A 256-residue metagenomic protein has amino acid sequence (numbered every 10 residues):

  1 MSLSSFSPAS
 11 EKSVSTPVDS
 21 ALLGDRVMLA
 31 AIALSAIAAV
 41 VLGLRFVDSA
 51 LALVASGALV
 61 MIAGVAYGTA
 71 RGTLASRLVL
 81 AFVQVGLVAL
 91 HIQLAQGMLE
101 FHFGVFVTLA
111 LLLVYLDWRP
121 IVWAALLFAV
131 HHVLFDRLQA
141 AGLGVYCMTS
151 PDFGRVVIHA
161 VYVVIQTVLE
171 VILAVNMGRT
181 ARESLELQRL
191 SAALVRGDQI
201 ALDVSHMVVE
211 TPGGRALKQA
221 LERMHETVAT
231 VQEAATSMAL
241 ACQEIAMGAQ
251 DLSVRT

Functional and structural regions predicted by a protein language model:
M1-A21: Short, Lys/Arg-rich, polar N-terminal cytosolic tail immediately upstream of the first transmembrane signal-anchor
V14-M28, T73, I121, M148-I158: Membrane-interface helix-boundary signature
V27-M98, G104-L111, A124, F128-V130: Hydrophobic transmembrane alpha-helices and their membrane-interface boundaries in multi-pass, membrane-anchored
V40-I62, R119, F128-R179: Alpha-helical transmembrane segments and their interfaces in multipass membrane proteins
L74, L99, G142-C147, M177-R189: Membrane-interfacial segments
D152, V156-T256: HAMP domain helices
